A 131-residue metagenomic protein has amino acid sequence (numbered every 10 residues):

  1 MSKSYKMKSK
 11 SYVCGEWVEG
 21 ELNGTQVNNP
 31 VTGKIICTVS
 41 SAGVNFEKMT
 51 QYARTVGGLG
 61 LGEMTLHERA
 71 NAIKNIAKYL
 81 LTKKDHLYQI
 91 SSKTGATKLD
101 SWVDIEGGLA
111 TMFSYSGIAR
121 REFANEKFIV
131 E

Functional and structural regions predicted by a protein language model:
M1-E131: N-terminal Rossmann-like NAD(P)+-binding subdomain of aldehyde/semialdehyde dehydrogenases
